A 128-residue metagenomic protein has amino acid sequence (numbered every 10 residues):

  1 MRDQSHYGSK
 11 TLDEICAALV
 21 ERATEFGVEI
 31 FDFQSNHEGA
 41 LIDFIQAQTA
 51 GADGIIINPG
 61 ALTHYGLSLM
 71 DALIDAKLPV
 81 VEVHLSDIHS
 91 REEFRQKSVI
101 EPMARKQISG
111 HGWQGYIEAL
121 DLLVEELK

Functional and structural regions predicted by a protein language model:
M1-F26: Glycine-rich phosphate/diphosphate-binding loop of Rossmann-like nucleotide-binding domains
E29-D32, V81, S90-K128: Short, glycine-/small-residue-rich phosphate/pyrophosphate-handling segment
F33-Q46: Structural motif
A47, G66-A76: Short Gly/Thr/Asp-enriched flexible loops that form oxyanion-binding sites at enzyme active sites
Q48-I55: Short acidic/histidine-rich motifs immediately flanking catalytic phosphotransfer sites in two-component signaling
G60-T63, S86-I88: Short glycine-rich anion-binding loops that position phosphate/pyrophosphate groups of nucleotides and phosphorylated
